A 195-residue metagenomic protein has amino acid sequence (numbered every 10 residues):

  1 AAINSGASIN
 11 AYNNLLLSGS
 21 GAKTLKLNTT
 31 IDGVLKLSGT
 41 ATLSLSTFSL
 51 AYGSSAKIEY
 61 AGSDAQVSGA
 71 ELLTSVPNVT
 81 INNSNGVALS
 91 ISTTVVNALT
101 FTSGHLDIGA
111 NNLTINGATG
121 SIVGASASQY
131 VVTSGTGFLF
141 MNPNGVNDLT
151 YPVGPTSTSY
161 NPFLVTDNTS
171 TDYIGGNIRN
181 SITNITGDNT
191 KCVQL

Functional and structural regions predicted by a protein language model:
A1-L195: Extracellular beta-sheet-rich ligand-binding/adhesion modules
